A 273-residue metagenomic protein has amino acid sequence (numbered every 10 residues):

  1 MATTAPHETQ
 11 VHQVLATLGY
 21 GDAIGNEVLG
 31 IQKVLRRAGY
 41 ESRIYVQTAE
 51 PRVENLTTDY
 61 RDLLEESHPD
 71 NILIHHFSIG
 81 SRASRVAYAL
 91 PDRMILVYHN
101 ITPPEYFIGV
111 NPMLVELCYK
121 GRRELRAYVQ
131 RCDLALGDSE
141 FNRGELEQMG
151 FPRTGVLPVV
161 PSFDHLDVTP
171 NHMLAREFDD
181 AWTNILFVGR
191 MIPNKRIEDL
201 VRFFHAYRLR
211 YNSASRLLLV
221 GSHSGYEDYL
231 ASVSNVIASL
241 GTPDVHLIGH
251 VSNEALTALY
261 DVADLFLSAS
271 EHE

Functional and structural regions predicted by a protein language model:
Q47-E50, A214-S234: Glycosyltransferase donor-sugar binding loop
T102, L114-L134: Membrane-proximal helix-turn-helix segments that form the acceptor-binding/catalytic region of lipid-linked
V129-A175: Donor nucleotide-sugar binding/catalytic pocket of nucleotide-sugar-dependent glycosyltransferases
L136, A175-K195, V201-H205, L217-L218: Conserved donor-binding/catalytic core segment of Leloir-type glycosyltransferases
L230-E254: Nucleotide-activated donor-binding/catalytic signature segment of Leloir-type glycosyltransferases, i.e., the conserved
H250-V251, L259-A263: Short alpha-helical donor nucleotide-sugar binding micro-motif in glycosyltransferases
E271: Aromatic "clamp/platform" in nucleotide-sugar-dependent glycosyltransferases that forms part of the donor/acceptor
